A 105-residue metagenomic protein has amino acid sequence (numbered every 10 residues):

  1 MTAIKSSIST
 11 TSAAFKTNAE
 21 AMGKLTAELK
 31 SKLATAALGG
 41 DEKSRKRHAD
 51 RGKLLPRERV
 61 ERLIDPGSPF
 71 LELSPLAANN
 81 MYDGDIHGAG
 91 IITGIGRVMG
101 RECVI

Functional and structural regions predicted by a protein language model:
M1-V104: Terminal-region recognition feature
